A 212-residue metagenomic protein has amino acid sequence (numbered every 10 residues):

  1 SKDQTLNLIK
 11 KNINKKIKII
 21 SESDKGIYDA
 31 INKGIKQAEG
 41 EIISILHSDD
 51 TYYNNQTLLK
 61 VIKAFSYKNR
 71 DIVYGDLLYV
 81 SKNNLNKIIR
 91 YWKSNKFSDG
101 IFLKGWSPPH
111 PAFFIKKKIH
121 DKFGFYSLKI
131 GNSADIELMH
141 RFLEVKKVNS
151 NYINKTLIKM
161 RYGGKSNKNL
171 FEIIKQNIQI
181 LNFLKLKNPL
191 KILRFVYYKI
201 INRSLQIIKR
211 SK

Functional and structural regions predicted by a protein language model:
S1-N169, K209-K212: Nucleotide-sugar donor-binding/catalytic module of glycosyltransferases that assemble extracellular/cell-envelope
K155-T156, M160, N167-K191: Catalytic core of nucleotide-sugar-dependent glycosyltransferases
I178, N182-K212: Membrane-proximal basic amphipathic "stem/tether" segments
